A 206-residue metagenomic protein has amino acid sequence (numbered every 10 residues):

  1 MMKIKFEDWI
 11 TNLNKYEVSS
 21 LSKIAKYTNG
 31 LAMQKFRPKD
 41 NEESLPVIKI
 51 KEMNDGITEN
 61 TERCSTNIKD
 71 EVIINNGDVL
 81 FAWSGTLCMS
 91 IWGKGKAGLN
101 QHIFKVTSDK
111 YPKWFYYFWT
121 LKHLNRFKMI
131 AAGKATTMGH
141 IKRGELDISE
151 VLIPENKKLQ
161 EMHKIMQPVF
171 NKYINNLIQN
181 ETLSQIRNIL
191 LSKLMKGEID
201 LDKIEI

Functional and structural regions predicted by a protein language model:
M1-A32, M53, L152, N156-L201: Non-catalytic DNA-recognition/assembly elements of restriction-modification systems
K15, N41-S44: A short, polar/charged loop/turn motif at coil->beta-strand junctions and beta-hairpin connectors
S22-R37, S44-N76, G98-L99: Sequence-specific dsDNA recognition surfaces
K49, K69-N125, I130-T136, K142: A short beta-sheet element
T137, S149-E150: Residues marking the start of alpha-helices
